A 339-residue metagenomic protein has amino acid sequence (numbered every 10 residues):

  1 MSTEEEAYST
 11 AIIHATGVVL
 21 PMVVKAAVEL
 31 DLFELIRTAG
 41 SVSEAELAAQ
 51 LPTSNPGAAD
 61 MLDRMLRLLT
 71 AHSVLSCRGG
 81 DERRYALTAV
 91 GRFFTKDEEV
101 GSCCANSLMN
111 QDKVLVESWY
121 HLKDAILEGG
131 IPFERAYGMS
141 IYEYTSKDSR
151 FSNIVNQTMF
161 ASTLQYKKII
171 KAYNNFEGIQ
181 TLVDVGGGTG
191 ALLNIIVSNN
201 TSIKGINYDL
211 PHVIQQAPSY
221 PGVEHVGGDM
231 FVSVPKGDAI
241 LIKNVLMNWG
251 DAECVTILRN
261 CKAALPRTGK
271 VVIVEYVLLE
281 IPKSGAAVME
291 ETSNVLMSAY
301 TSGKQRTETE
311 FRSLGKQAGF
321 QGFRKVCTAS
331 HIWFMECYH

Functional and structural regions predicted by a protein language model:
S2, A7-T53, G57-T181: Conserved Class I S-adenosyl-L-methionine-dependent methyltransferase catalytic core
T181-V183, G187-S233, T256: Class I SAM-dependent methyltransferase SAM/SAH-binding core
V223-E224, D238, G269: Short, conserved active-site loop motifs that form the nucleotide-linked donor/cofactor pocket
L241: A conserved beta-strand element that flanks and buttresses the S-adenosyl-L-methionine
V255-R267: A short glycine-rich, Lys/Arg-flanked "PGG" loop and its adjoining helix->strand segment in the class I
V272-A318: C-terminal alpha-helical "lid/dimerization" subdomain adjacent to the S-adenosyl-L-methionine
G319-H339: Core SAM-dependent methyltransferase catalytic element
